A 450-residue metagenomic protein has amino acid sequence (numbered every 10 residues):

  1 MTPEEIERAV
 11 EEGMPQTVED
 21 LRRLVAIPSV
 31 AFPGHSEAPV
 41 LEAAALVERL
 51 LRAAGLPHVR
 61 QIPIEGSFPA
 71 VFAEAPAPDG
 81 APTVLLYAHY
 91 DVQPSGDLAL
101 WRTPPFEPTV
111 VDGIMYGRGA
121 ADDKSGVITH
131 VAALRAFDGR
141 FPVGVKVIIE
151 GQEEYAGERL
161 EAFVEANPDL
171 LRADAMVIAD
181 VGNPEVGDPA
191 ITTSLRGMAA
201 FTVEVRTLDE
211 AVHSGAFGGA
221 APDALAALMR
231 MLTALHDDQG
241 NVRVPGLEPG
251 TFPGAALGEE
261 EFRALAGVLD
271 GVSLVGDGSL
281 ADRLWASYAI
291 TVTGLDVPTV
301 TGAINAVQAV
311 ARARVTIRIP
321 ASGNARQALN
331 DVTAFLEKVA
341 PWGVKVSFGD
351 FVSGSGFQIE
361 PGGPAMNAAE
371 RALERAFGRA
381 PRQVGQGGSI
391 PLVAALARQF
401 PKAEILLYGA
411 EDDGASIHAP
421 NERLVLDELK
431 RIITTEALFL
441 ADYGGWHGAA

Functional and structural regions predicted by a protein language model:
M1-L98, V310-R314: N-terminal helical capping/dimerization or prosegment-like subdomains of hydrolases acting on amide or phosphate bonds
A81-I149, D169, S416, R431: Active-site metal-coordination/substrate-binding segment of hydrolases, especially metallo-dependent peptidases
F141-P222: Histidine/acidic-residue-rich, glycine-tolerant segments that coordinate divalent metal ions
S194, A220-A221, G302-A309: Short, solvent-exposed beta-strand/turn "edge" segments of beta-rich domains on protein surfaces
E204-R206, L228, L295, V307-A311 (+3 more regions): Zn-dependent metallopeptidase/amidohydrolase metal-coordination segment
S214-L295, G323-K345: Acidic-enriched catalytic cores of C-N bond-cleaving enzymes acting on peptides and small amides
V244-A256, F351-S353, Q386-V393: A glycine-rich phosphate-binding loop feature that marks nucleotide/adenosyl-phosphate handling sites
I317-P320, V346-G362: A short beta-alpha structural unit
